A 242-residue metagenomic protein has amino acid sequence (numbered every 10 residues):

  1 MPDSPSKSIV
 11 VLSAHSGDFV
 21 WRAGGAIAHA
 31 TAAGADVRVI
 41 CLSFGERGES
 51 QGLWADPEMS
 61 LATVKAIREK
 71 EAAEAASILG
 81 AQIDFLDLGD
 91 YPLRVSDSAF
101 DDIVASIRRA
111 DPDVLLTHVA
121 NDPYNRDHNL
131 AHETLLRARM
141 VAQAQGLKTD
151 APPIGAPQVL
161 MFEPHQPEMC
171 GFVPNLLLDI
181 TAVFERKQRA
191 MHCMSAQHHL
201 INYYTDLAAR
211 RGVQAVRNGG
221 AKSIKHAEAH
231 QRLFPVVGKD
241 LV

Functional and structural regions predicted by a protein language model:
M1-A110, K239-D240: Active-site rim/loop-helix segments in enzyme catalytic domains that contact anionic ligands
M1-L12, A33, Q82, P92-V242: Metal-dependent de-N-acetylase/amidase catalytic core
